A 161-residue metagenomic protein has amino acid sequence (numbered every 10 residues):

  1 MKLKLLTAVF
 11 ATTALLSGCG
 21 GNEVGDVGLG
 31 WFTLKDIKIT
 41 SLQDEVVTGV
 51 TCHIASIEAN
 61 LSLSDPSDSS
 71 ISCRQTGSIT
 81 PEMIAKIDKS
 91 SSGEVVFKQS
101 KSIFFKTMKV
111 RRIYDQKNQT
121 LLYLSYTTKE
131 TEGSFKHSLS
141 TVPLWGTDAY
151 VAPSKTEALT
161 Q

Functional and structural regions predicted by a protein language model:
M1-L6: Bacterial N-terminal signal peptides that target proteins for export
T7-A14: Bacterial N-terminal signal peptides
T12, E45-V46, P66: Residue-level signal for mature regions of secreted extracellular proteins and peptides
L16-G18: C-terminal motif of bacterial Sec signal peptides marking the signal peptidase cleavage site
G20-N22: Bacterial signal peptide processing site
D26-T48: Post-signal peptide N-terminal segment of mature Sec-exported envelope proteins
T51-N118: Mature extracytoplasmic domains of secretory-pathway proteins
K117-Q161: C-terminal partner/receptor-binding element of secreted or periplasmic proteins
